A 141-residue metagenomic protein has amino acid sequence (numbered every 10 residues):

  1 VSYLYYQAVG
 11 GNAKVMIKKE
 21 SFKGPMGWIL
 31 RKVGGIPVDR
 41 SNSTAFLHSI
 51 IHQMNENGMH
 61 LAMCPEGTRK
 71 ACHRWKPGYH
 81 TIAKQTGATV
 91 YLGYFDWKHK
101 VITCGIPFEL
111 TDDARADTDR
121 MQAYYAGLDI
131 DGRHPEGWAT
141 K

Functional and structural regions predicted by a protein language model:
V1-G127, T140: Soluble catalytic domains of membrane acyltransferases
I130-K141: Charged, glycine-interspersed solvent-exposed loop segments at helix/strand-loop junctions that cap or gate access
